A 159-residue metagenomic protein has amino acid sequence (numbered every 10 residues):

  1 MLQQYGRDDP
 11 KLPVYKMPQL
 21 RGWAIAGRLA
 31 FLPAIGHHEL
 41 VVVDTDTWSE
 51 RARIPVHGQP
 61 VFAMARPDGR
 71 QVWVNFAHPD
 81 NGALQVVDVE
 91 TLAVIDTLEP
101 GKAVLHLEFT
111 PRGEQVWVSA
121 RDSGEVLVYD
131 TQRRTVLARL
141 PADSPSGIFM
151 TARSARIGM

Functional and structural regions predicted by a protein language model:
M1-M159: Predominantly soluble domains enriched in secretory-pathway, periplasmic, or organellar proteins
